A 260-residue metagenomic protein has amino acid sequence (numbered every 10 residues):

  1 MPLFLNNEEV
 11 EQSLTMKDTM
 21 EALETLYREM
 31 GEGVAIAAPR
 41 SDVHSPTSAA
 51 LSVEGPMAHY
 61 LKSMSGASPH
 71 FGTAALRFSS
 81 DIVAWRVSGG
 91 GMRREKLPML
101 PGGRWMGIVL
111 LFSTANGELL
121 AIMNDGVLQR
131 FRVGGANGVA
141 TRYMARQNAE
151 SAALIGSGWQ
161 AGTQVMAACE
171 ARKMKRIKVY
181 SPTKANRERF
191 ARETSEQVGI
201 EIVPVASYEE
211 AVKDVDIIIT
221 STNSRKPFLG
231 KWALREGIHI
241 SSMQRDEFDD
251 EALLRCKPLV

Functional and structural regions predicted by a protein language model:
M1-R130, A136-G138, N148: N-terminal ligand-binding/catalytic initiation module
A145-S151, K173, R235-E236: Short helix-loop-beta connector
S157-G158: Glycine-rich Rossmann-fold phosphate-binding loop(s) that bind the pyrophosphate of adenine dinucleotide cofactors
A171-Q197: NAD(P)-binding Rossmann-fold cofactor-contacting core
I200-V215: Short acidic low-complexity segments
K213-D214, R235-E236, R255: Alpha-helix C-terminal capping/helix-to-coil transition sites in glycosyltransferase folds
S224-I238: Rossmann-fold NAD(P) dinucleotide-binding segment
I238, S242-V260: Rossmann-fold NAD(P)-binding glycine/threonine-rich loop
